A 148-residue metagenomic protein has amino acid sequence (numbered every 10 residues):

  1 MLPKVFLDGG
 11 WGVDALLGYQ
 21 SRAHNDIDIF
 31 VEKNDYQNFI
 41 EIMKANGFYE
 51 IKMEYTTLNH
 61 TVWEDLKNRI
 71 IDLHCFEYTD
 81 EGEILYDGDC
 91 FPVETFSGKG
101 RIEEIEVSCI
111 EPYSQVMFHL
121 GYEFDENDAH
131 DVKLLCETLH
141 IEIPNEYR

Functional and structural regions predicted by a protein language model:
M1-R148: Compositionally biased terminal segments of proteins
